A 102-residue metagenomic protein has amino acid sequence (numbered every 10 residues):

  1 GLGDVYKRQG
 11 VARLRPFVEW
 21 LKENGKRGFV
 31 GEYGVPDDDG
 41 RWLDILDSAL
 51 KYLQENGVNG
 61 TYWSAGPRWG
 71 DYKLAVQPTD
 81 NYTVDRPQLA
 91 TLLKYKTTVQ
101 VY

Functional and structural regions predicted by a protein language model:
G1-Y6: Short, small-residue-biased leader/transition segments that mark boundaries at the very start of proteins
K7-V11: Long, repeat-rich segments with strong aromatic
A12-Y62: Catalytic-core region of carbohydrate-active enzymes that cleave or remodel glycosidic bonds
G40-Y102: Aromatic-rich peripheral "rim/lid" segments of glycoside hydrolase catalytic domains that contact and position glycan
